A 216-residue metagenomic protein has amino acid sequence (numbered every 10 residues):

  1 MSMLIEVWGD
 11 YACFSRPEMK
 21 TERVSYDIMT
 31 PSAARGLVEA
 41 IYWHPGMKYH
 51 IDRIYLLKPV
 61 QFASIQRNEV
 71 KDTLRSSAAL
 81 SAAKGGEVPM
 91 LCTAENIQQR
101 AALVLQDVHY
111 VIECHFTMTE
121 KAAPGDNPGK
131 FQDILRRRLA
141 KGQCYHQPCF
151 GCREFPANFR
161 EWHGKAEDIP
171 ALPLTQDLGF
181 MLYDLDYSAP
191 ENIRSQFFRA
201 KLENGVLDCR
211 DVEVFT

Functional and structural regions predicted by a protein language model:
M1-M3, P45-M47, D52, Q106-I112: Structural beta-strand/beta-sheet cores of well-ordered domains, especially the beta-sheet scaffolds that support
M1-T21, G205-C209: N-terminal, Lys/Arg- and Ser/Thr-rich interaction peptides
V7-Y11, K58, I112-E120: Beta-strand elements of well-folded, non-transmembrane domains
A12-R16, S32, M90: A generic structural signal for ordered alpha-helices
C13-S15, F62, E120-A122: Residue-level signal for secondary-structure boundary sites
M19, V24-E69: Glycine/small-residue-rich interface belts in oligomeric ring/scaffold proteins and their assembly partners
M29-A33, L74-A82: Glycine-rich loops and low-complexity Gly/Arg-rich segments that provide flexible linkers or classic glycine-based
E69-K71, A79-T216: Internal, well-folded beta-alpha domain core
